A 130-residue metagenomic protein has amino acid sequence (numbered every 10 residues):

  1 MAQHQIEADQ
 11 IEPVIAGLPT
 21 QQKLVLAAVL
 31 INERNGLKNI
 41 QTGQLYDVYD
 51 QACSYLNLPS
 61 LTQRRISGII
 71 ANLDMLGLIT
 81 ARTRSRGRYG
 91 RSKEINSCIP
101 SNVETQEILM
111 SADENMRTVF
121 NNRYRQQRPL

Functional and structural regions predicted by a protein language model:
M1, T20, L24, Q44 (+1 more regions): Amphipathic alpha-helical interaction segments
M1-I11: Conserved C-terminal helix/linker of AAA+ ATPases
I11-L18: Short amphipathic alpha-helical boundary/capping segments
Q21-G36: Positively charged, polyanion-binding regions of nucleic-acid-associated proteins
N32-L130: Terminal-proximal interaction/regulatory segments of ATP-powered molecular machines
